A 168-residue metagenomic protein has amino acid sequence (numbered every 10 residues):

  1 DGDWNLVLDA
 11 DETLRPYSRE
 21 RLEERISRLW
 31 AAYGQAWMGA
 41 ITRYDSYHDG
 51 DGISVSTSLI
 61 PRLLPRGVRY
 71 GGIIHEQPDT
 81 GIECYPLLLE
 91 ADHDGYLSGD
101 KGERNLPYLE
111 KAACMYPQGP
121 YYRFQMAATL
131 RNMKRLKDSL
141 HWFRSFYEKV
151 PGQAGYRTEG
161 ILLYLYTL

Functional and structural regions predicted by a protein language model:
G2-P16: Short beta-strand-to-loop acidic/aromatic patch adjacent to the donor-nucleotide binding site
L14-F143: Catalytic-site signature of metal-activated, phosphate-bearing donor transferases, centered on the GT-A/GT-A-like
A113-Y116, Y147-I161: Flexible helix-coil transition and linker loops at the boundaries of alpha-helical arrays
Y122, G160-L163: The tetratricopeptide repeat
M126, Y164-Y166: Structural register within alpha-helical repeat arrays
K134, P151-A154, L168: Short coil/turn linking the two alpha-helices of tandem helical-hairpin repeats
